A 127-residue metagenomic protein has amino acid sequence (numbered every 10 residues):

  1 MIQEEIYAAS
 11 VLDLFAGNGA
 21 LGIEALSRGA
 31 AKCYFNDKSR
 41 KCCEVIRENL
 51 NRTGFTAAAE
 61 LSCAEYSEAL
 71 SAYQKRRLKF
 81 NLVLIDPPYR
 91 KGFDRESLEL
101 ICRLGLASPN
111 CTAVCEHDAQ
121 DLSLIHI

Functional and structural regions predicted by a protein language model:
M1-I125: Class I S-adenosyl-L-methionine-dependent methyltransferase catalytic core
